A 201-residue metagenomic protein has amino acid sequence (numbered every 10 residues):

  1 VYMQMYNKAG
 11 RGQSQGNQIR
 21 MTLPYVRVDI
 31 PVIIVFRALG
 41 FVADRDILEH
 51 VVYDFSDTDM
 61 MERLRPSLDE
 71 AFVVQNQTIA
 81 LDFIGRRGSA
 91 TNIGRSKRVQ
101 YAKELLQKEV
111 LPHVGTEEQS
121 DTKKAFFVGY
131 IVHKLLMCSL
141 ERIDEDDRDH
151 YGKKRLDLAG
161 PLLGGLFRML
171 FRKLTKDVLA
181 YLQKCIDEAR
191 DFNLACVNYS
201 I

Functional and structural regions predicted by a protein language model:
V1-I201: N-terminal non-catalytic structural scaffold regions of very large proteins
